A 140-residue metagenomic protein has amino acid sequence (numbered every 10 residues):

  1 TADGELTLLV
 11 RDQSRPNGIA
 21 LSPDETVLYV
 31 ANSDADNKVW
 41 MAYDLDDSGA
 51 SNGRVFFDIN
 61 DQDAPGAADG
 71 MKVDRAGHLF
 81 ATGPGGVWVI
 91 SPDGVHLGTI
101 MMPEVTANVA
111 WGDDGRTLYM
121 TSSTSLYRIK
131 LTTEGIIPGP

Functional and structural regions predicted by a protein language model:
T1-R15, D44-A64, W88-M102: Blade-edge beta-strand/turn elements of extracellular beta-propeller and related beta-sheet repeat scaffolds
L6-V30, I59-P84, P103-R116: Beta-rich, blade/repeat-based domains predominating in secreted/periplasmic proteins but also intracellular
A20-G53: Glycine- and Gly-Pro-enriched alpha-helical subdomains that act as flexible, kink-prone "lid/hinge" or packing modules
S33-A35, P84, S123, L131: Short loop/turn segments immediately following the C-termini of beta-strands
D36-W40, V87-W88, L126-R128: Structural signal for beta-propeller blades
W40-Y43, G66-D69, G83, P92-D93: Short, well-ordered secondary-structure micro-motifs
A42-G49, K130-P138: Short loop/turn segments immediately following beta-strands, especially the blade-tip and inter-blade linker loops
E104-T106, G115, S122-Y127, T132-G135: A short, acidic, flexible beta-alpha connecting loop/helix-capping segment that sits on the rim of active
